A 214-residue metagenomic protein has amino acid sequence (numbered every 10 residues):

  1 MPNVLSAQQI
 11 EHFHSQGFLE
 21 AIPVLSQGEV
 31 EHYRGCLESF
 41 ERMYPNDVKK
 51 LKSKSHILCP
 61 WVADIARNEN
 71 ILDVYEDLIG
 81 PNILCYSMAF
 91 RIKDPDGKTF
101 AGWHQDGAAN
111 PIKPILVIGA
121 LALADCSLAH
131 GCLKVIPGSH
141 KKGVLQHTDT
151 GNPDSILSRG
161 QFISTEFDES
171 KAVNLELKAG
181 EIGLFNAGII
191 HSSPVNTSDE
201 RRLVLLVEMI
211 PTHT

Functional and structural regions predicted by a protein language model:
M1-I112, H147-T148: Non-heme Fe(II)-dependent double-stranded beta-helix
S26-Q27, R91-K93, A108, C126-L128 (+3 more regions): Short, solvent-exposed loop/turn segments at secondary-structure junctions
S39-M43, V74, I182-L184, G188-T214: Non-heme Fe(II)/2-oxoglutarate
L58, Y86, I115-V117, A129-G131 (+2 more regions): Residues that flank catalytic or metal-binding motifs in active/ligand-binding sites
P81, Q105-I112, L121-C132, G138-H140 (+1 more regions): Active-site region of the double-stranded beta-helix
H104-L116, S170-K171, L177-K178, E200-R201: A short beta-loop-beta micro-motif enriched in histidine and acidic residues
P111-L128, E176-A179, L184, V207-P211: Short, conserved beta-strand element in jelly-roll/cupin
L128-P194: Double-stranded beta-helix
